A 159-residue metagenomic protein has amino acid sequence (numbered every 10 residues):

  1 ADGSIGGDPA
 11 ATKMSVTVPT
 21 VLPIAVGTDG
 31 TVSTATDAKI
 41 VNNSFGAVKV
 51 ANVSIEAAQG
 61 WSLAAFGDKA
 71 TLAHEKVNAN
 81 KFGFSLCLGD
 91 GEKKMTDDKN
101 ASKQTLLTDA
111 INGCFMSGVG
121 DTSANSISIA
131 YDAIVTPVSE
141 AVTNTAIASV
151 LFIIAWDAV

Functional and structural regions predicted by a protein language model:
A1-D2, V32, T36-F45, K49 (+1 more regions): C-terminal, structured domain-capping segment
A1-I5, L22-I24: Generic detection of short hydrophobic beta-strand segments and adjacent strand-loop junctions
G3-M14: Proline/serine/threonine-rich low-complexity linkers at boundaries of modular beta-sandwich domains
S15-Q104: Surface-exposed interaction patch
